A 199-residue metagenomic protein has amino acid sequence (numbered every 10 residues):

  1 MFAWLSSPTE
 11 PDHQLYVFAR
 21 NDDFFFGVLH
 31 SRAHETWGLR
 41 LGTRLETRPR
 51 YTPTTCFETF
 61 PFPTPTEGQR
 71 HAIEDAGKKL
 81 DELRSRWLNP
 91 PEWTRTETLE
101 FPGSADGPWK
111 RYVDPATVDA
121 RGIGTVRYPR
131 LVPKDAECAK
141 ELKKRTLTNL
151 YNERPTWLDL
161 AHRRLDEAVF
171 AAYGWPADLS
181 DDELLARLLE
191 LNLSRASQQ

Functional and structural regions predicted by a protein language model:
M1-Q199: S-adenosyl-L-methionine
